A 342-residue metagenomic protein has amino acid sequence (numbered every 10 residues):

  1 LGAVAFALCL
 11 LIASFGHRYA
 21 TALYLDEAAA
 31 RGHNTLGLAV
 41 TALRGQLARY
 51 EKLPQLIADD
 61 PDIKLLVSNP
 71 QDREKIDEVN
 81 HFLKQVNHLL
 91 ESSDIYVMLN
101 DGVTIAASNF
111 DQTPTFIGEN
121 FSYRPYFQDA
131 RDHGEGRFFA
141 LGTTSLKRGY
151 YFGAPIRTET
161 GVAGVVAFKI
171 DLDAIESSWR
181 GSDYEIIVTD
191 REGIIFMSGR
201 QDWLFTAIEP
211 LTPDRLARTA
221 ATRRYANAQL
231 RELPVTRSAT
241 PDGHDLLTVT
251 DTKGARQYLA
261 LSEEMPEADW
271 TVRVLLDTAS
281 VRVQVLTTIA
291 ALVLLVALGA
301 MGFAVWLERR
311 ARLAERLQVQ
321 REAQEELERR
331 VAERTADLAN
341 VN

Functional and structural regions predicted by a protein language model:
L1-A7, T21, V285-I289: N-terminal signal-anchor/signal peptide hydrophobic helix marking the start of the first transmembrane segment
A5-N69, L89-S93, E135: Juxtamembrane extracytoplasmic/periplasmic/luminal helical "stalk" adjacent to the first N-terminal
R44, L307, A314, Q318-R321 (+3 more regions): Signal-transmission coiled-coil "S-helix" linker that connects upstream sensory/regulatory modules
D72-H81, F110-L141, V162, L204-T250: Extracytoplasmic/periplasmic sensor domains and loops in membrane signaling proteins
I76-L89, V165-T222: Solvent-exposed, extracytoplasmic
H88-L89, T104-S178: Extracytoplasmic/periplasmic ligand-binding sensor regions of membrane-associated signaling proteins
Y184, R282-L298: N-terminal membrane-entry
A217-I289: Extracellular/periplasmic juxtamembrane segments that couple receptor/chemosensory ectodomains to their
